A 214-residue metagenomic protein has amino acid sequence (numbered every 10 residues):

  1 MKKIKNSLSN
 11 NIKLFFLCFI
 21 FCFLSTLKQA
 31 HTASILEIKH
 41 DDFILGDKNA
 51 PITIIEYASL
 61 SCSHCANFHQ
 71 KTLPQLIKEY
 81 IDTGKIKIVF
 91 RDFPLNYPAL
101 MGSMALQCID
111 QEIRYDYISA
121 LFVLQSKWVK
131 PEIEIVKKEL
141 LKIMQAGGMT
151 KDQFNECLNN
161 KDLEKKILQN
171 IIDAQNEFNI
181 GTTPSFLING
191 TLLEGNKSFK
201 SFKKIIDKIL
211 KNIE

Functional and structural regions predicted by a protein language model:
K2-N96, K165-F178, D207-E214: Extracytoplasmic thiol/disulfide redox context detector
P94-T183, L187-K200, K204-I213: Cysteine-centric redox/oxidoreductase cores and disulfide-bonded domains
